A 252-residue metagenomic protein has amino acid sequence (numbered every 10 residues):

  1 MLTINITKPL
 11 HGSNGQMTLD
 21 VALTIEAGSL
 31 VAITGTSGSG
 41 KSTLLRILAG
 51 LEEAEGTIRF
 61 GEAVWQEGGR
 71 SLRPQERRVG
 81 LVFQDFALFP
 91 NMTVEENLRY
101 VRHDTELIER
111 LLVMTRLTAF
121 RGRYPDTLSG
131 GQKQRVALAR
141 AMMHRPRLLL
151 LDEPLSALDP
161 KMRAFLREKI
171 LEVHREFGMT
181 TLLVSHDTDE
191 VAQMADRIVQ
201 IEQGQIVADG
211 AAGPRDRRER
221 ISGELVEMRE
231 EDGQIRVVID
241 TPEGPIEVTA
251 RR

Functional and structural regions predicted by a protein language model:
A63-E67, T105-F120, L171-E172: Conserved ABC ATPase "signature" region
V64-L81: ABC ATPase NBD coupling module
V82, L138: Hydrophobic anchor residue at the start of the ABC signature
Y124-L128, Q132-Q134: Conserved ABC ATPase signature
M143-R147: A short, proline-enriched helix->beta-strand linker immediately N-terminal to the Walker B motif in ABC-type P-loop
L149-E153: Catalytic Walker B motif of ABC-type/P-loop ATPase nucleotide-binding domains
G178-V184: Conserved H-loop
